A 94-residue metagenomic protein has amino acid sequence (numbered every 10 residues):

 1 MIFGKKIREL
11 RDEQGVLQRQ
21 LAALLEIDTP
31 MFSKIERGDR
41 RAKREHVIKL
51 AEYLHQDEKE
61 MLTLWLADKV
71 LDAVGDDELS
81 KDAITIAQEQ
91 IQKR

Functional and structural regions predicted by a protein language model:
M1-F3: Absolute protein N-terminus
K5, P30-S33, E45-I48: Positions in alpha-helical segments
K5-L21, K49, A83: Short basic helix-loop element that most often maps to the first helix and adjoining turn of HTH DNA-binding modules
G15-S33: Short alpha-helical DNA-recognition segment
E26, K43-L62: DNA major-groove recognition helix of helix-turn-helix/homeodomain DNA-binding modules
E60-R94: Short, charged recognition helix plus adjacent turn of helix-turn-helix-like nucleic-acid-binding domains
